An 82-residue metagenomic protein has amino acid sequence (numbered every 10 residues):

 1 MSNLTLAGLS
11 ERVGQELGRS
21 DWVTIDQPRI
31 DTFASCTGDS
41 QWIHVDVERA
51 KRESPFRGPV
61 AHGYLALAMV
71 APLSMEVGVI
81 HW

Functional and structural regions predicted by a protein language model:
S2-W82: Hot-dog-fold acyl-thioester-processing enzymes
